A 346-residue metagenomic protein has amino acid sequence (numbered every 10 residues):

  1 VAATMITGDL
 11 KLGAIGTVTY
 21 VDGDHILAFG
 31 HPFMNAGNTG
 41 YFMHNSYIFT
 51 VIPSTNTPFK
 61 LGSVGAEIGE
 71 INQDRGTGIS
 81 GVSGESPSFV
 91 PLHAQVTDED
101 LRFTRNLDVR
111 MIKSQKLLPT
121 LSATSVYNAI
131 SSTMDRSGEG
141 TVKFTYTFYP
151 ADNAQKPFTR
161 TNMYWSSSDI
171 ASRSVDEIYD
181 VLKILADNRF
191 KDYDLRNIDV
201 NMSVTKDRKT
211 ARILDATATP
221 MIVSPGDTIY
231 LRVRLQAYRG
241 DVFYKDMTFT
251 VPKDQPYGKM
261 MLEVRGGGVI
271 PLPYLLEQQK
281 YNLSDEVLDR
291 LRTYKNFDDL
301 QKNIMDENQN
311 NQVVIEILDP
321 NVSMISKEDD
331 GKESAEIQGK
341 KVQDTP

Functional and structural regions predicted by a protein language model:
V1-P346: Terminal presequence/propeptide segments associated with secretion/organelle targeting and zymogen/polyprotein
